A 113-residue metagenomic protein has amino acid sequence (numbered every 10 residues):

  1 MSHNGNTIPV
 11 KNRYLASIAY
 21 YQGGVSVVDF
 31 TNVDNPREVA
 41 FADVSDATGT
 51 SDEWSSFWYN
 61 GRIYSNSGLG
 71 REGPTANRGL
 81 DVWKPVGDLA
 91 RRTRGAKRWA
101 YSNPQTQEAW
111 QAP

Functional and structural regions predicted by a protein language model:
M1-P113: Feature marking well-ordered beta-strand scaffolds used for ligand recognition
